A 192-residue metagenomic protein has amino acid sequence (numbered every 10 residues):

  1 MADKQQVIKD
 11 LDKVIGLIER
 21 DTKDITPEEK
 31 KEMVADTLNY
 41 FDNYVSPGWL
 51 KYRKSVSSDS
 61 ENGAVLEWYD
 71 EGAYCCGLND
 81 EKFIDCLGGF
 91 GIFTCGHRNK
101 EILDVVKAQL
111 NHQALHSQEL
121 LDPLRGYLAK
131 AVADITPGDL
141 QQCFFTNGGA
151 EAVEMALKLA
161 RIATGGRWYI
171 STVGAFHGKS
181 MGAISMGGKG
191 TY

Functional and structural regions predicted by a protein language model:
M1-Q141: N-terminal glycine-rich, Lys/His-bearing helix-loop that initiates the first secondary-structure elements of many
Q6, K130-Y192: PLP-dependent aspartate aminotransferase-fold enzymes
